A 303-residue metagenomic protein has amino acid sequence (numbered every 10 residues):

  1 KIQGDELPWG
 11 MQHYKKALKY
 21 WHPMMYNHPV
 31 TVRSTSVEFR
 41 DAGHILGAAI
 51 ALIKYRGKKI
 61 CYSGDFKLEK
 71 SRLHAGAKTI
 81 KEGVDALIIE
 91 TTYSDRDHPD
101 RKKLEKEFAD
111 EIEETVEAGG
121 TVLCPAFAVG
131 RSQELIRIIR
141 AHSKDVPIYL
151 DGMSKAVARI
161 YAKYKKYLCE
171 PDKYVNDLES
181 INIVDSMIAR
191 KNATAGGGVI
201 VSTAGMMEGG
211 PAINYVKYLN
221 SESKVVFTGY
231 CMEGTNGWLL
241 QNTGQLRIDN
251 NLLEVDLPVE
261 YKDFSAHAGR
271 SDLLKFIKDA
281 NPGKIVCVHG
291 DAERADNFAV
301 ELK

Functional and structural regions predicted by a protein language model:
K1-I148: His/Asp/Glu-rich metal-coordinating catalytic cores of metallo-dependent phosphodiesterases/hydrolases acting on
T35-R40, I160-C169, L274-F276: Short, surface-exposed amphipathic charged segments that create phosphate/polyanion-binding patches used for binding
P99-L104, N176-A189, A204-E208, T243-G244 (+1 more regions): A general structural motif
F108-T228, M232-G234, V288: Hard-cation-handling environments
N220-E254: Redox- and metal-dependent alpha/beta enzyme cores, enriched for Fe-S-associated oxidoreductases and cofactor-handling
R247-F276: Generic long, charged, amphipathic alpha-helical segments
I277, N281-G283: Proline-aspartate-enriched helix->loop->beta-strand connector
D296-K303: Short acidic, glycine/proline-enriched helix-loop-strand junctions
